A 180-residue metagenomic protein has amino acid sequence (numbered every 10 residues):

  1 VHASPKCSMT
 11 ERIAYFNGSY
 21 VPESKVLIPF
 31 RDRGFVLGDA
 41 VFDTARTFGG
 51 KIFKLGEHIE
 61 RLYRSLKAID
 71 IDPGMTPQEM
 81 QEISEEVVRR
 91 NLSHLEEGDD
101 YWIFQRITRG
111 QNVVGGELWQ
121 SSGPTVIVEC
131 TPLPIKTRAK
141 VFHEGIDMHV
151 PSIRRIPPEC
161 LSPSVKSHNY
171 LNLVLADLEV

Functional and structural regions predicted by a protein language model:
H2-V180: Conserved alpha/beta cores of soluble small-molecule-handling proteins
